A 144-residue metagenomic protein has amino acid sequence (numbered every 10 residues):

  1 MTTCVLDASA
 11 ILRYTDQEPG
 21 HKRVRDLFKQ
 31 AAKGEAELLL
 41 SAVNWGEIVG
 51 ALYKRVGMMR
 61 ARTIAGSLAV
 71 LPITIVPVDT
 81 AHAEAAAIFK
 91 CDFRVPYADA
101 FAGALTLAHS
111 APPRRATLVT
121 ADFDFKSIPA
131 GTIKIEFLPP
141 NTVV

Functional and structural regions predicted by a protein language model:
M1-L40, Y53-G66, R114, T142-V144: Short, well-structured N-terminal submotif of metal-dependent ribonuclease cores
M1-T3, G103-A104, H109-V144: Acidic, PIN/NYN-like endoribonuclease modules and their adjacent C-terminal/linker elements
A10-I11, N44-W45, H82, F101-A102 (+1 more regions): Alpha-helix capping/helix-boundary segments
G34-E35, V70-L71, D92: Structured helix-beta-strand junction loops
L39, V76, E136-L138: General small-molecule cofactor/ligand-binding pocket signal
A51-L52, P72: Helix-loop "lid/cap" segments that line or gate small-molecule binding pockets
T74-V119: Active-site neighborhoods of divalent-metal-dependent phosphate/nucleic-acid chemistry enzymes
